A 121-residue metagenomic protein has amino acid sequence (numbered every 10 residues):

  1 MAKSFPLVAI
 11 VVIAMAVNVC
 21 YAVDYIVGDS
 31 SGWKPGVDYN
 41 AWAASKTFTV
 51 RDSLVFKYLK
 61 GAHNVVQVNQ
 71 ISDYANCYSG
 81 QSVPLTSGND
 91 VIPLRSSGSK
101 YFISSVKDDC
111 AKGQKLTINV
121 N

Functional and structural regions predicted by a protein language model:
A2-L7, M15-K34, K60-H63, N76-N121: Extracellular/periplasmic metallocenter environments
V37-A44: Short alpha-helix capping/helix-loop boundary micro-motifs
F48: Basic, amphipathic alpha-helical/coil surface patches used to engage anionic, phosphate-bearing ligands and membranes
L54-Y74: N-terminal V-set
